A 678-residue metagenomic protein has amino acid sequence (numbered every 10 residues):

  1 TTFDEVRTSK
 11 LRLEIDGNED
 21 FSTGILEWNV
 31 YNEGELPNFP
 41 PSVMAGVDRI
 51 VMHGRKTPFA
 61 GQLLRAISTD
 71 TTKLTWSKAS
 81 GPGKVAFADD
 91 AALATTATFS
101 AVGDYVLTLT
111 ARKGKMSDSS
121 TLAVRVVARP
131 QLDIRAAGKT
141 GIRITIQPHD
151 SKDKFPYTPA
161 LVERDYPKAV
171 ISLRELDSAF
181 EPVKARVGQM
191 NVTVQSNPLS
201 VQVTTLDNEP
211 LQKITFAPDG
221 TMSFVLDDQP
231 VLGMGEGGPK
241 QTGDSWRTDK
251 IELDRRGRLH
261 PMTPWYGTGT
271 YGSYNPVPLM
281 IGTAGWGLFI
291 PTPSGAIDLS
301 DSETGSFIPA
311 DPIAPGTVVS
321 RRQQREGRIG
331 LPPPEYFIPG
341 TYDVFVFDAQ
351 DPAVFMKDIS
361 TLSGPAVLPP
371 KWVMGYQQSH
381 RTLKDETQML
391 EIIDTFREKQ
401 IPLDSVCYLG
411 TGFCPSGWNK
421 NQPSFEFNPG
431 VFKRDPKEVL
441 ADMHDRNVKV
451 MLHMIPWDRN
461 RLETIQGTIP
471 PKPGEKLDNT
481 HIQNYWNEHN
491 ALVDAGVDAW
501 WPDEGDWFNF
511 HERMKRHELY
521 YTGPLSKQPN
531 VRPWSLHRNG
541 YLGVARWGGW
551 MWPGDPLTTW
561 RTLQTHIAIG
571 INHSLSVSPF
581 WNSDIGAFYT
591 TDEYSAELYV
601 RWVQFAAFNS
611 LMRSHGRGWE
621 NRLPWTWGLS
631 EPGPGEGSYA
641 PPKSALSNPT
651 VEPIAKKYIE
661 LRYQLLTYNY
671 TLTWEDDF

Functional and structural regions predicted by a protein language model:
T1-N38: Aromatic, loop-rich ligand-recognition surfaces of beta-strand-rich domains
N38-G46: Proline-enriched interdomain boundary motifs that mark the N-terminal boundary and often initiate the first structured
R55-A66: A short beta-strand segment in extracellular, disulfide-stabilized domains
S68-T75: Solvent-exposed loop segments of extracellular immunoglobulin-like
S77-L93: Low-complexity "stalk/linker" and mucin-like segments enriched in Ser/Thr/Pro/Ala/Gly
S119-V127: C-terminal edge beta-strand
V127-W372, S379-R381, E386-Q388, I393-D394 (+1 more regions): N-terminal accessory segment at the very beginning of proteins
L226, M234, P402-A655: Aromatic- and carboxylate-enriched substrate-binding clefts and catalytic-loop regions of carbohydrate-active enzymes
